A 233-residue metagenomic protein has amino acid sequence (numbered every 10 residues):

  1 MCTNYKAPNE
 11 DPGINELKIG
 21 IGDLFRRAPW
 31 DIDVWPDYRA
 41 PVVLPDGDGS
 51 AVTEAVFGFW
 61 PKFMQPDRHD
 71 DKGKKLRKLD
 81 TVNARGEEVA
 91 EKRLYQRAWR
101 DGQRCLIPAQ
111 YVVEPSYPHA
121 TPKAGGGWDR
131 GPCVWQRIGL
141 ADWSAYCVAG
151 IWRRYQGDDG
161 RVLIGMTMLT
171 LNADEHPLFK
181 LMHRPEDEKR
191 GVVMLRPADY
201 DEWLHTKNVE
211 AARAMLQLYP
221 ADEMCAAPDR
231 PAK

Functional and structural regions predicted by a protein language model:
M1-N4, K72-K78, V82, R161 (+1 more regions): C-terminal accessory segment of soluble enzyme catalytic cores
T3-C105, G160-L163: Short, His- and charge-rich active-site/binding loops that engage polyanionic ligands
D11, S116-Y117, L204: Activation segment
P36-Y38, T53, Q103, V134 (+4 more regions): Residues that flank catalytic or metal-binding motifs in active/ligand-binding sites
L44-D46, F59-F63, Y111, L140-D142 (+3 more regions): Short, flexible loop/turn elements at secondary-structure junctions
D48-V52, A145-Y146, D174-F179: Short, surface-exposed beta-strand/loop "edge" segments at domain boundaries and coil↔beta transitions
A84-V162: A contiguous catalytic/ligand-binding core that recognizes phosphate-bearing ligands
I138, T167-T170: Short, acidic/hydrophobic/Gly-rich beta-strand patch recurrent on exposed beta strands that often constitutes part
